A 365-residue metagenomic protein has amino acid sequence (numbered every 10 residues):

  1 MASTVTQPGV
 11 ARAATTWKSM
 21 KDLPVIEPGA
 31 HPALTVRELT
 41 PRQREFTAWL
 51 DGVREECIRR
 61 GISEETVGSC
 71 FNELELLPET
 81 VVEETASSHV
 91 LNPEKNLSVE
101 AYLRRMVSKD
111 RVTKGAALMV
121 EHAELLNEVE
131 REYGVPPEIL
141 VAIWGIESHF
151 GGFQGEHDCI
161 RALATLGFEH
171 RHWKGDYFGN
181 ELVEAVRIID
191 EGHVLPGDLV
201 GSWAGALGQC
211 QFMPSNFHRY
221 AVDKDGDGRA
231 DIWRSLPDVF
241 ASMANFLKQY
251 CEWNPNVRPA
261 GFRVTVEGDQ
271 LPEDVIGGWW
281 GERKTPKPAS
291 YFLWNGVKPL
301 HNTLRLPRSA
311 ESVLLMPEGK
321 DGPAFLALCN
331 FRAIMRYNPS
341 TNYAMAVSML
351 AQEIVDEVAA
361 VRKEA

Functional and structural regions predicted by a protein language model:
M1-T4: N-terminal export leaders
G9-E121, N127-E130: An acidic, Gly/Ser/Thr/Pro-rich helix-cap/linker signature
R44-W49, V141-G145, G201-W203, P259 (+1 more regions): Tryptophan-centric aromatic hotspots in well-structured domains and transmembrane helices
D51-S63, V67, N72-E79, R131-G134 (+7 more regions): Sec-exported extracytoplasmic/periplasmic mature domains
E65, P137-V141, M345: Short, solvent-exposed positions on alpha-helices
N92-S242: Acidic/His-rich structured neighborhood in mature extracellular/periplasmic domains
L195-G319: Flexible, glycine-rich surface segments
L306-A365: C-terminal functional modules
